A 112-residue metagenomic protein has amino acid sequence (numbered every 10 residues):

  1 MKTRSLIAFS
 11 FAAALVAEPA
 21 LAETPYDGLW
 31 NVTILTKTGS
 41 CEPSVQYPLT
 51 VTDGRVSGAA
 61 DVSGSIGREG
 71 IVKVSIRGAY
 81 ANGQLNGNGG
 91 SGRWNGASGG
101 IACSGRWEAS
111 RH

Functional and structural regions predicted by a protein language model:
M1, A22-E23: Absolute protein N-terminus
M1-A8: Bacterial N-terminal signal peptides that target proteins for export
A8-A14: Bacterial N-terminal signal peptides
A17-P19: N-terminal signal peptide c-region/cleavage motif recognized by signal peptidases
T24-H112: Central antiparallel beta-sheet cores of small beta-barrel/beta-sandwich binding domains
